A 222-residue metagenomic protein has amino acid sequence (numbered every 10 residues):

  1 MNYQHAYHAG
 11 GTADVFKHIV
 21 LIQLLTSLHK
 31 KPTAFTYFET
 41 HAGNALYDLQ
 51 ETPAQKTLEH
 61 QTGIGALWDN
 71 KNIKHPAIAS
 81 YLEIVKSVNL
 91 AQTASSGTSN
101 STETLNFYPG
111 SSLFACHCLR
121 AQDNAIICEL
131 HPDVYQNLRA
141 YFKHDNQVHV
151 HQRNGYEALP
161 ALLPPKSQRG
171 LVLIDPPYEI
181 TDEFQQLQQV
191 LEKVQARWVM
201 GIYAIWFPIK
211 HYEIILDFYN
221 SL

Functional and structural regions predicted by a protein language model:
M1-L222: Class I S-adenosyl-L-methionine-dependent methyltransferase catalytic core
